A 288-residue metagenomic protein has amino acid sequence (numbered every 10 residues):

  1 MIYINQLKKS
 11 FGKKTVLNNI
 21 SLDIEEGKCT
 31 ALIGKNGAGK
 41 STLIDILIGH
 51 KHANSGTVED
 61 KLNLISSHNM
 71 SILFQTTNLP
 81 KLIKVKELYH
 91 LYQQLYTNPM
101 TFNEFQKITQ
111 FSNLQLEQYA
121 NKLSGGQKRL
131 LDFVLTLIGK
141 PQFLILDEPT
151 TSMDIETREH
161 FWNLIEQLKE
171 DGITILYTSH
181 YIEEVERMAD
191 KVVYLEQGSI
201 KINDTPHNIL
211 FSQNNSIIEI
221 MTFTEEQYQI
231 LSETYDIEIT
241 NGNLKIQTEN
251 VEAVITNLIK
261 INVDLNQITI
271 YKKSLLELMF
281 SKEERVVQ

Functional and structural regions predicted by a protein language model:
I2, L17-N19: Conserved structural motif at the start of ABC-family nucleotide-binding domains
I33-K35: The feature captures the beta-strand-to-loop junction immediately N-terminal to the Walker
I48-G49, A53-H68: Conserved ABC transporter NBD signature motif
Y119-L123: Conserved ABC ATPase signature
L144-E148: Catalytic Walker B motif of ABC-type/P-loop ATPase nucleotide-binding domains
W162-K245: ABC transporter nucleotide-binding domain
S216-Q288: Short, charged/small-residue-rich alpha-helical element at the C-terminal edge of ABC transporter nucleotide-binding
